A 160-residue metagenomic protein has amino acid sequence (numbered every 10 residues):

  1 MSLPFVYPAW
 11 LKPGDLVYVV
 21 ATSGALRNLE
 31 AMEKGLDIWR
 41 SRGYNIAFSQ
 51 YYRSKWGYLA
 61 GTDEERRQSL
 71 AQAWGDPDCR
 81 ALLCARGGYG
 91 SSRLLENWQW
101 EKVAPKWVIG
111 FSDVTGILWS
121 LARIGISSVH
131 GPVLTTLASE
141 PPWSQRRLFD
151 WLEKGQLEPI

Functional and structural regions predicted by a protein language model:
M1-D78: ATP/NTP phosphate-donor binding region
N28, G90-S92, I117-L118: Short, well-ordered alpha-helical microsegments
R42, A73-G75, L94, S120 (+1 more regions): Hydrophobic structural segments
L59-A60, R93-W98: Metal-dependent catalytic neighborhoods of phosphoester/phosphodiester hydrolases
A81-S92, F111: N-terminal glycine-rich "phosphate-gripper" loop used for MgATP/nucleotide binding and carboxylate activation
L94-L95, S120-R123, E140-W143: Short acidic, glycine/serine/threonine-rich loops at helix termini
W98-S120, S127-L134: Short, acidic/small-residue loops that bind anionic groups at enzyme active sites
I126-I160: Conserved anion/nucleotide-ligand pocket segment
